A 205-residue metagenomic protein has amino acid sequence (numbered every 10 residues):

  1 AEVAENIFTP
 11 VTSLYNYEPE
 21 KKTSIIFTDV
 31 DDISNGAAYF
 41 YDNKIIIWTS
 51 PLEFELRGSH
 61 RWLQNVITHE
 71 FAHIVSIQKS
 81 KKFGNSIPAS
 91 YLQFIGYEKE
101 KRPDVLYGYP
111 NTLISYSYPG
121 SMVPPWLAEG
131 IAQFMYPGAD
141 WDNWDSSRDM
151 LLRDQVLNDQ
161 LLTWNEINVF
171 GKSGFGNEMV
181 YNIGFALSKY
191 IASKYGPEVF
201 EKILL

Functional and structural regions predicted by a protein language model:
A1-S117: Juxtacatalytic substrate-recognition/specificity segment
V11, P119-W144, R153-L205: Active-site-proximal alpha-helical
S76, G84, A139-S147: Proline-centered turn/helix-capping motifs that create local helix->coil transitions or kinks
